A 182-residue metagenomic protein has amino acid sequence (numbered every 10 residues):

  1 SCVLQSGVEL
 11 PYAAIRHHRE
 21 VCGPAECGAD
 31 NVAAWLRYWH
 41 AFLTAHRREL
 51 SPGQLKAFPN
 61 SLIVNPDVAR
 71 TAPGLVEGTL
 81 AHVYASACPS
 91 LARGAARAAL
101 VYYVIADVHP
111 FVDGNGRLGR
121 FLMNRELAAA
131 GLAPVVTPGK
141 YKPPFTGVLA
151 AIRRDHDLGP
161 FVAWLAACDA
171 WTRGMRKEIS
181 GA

Functional and structural regions predicted by a protein language model:
S1-A182: FIC/Doc superfamily catalytic core
